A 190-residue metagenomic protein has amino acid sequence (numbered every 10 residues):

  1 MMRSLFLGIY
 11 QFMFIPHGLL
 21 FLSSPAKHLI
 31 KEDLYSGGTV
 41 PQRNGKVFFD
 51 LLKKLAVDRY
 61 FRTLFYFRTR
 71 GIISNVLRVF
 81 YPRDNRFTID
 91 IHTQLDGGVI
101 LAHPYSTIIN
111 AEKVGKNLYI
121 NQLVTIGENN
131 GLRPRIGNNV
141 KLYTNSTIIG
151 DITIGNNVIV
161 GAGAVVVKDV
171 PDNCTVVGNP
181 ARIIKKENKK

Functional and structural regions predicted by a protein language model:
M1-N85: Terminal amphipathic alpha-helical/low-complexity segments used for targeting or macromolecular assembly
P82-V177, A181-I184: Structural signal for interior beta-strand "rungs" in well-ordered beta-sheet cores of soluble enzyme domains
